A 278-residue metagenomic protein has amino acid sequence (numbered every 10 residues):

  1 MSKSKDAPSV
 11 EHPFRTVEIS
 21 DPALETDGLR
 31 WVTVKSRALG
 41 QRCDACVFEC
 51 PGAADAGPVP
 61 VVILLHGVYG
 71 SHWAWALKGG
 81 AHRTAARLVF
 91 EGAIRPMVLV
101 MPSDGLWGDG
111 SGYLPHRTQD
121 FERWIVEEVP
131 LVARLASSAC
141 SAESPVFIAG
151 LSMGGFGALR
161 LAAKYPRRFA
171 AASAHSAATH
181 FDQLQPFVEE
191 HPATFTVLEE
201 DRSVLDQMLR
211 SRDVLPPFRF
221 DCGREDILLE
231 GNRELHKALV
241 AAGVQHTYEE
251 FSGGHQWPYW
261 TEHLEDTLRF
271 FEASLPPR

Functional and structural regions predicted by a protein language model:
S2-R278: Non-catalytic cap/lid and distal C-terminal segments of serine-dependent acyl enzymes
